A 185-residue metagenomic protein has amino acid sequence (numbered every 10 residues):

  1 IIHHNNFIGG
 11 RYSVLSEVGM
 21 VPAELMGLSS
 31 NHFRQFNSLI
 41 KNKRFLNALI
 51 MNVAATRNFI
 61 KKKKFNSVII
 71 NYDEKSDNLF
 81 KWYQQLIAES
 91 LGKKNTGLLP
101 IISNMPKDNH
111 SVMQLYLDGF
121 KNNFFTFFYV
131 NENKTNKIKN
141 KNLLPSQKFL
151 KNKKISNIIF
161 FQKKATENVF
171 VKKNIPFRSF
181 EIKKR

Functional and structural regions predicted by a protein language model:
I1-T126: Active-site phosphate/pyrophosphate-binding segments
H4, G10, D73-K75, E132-N133 (+1 more regions): Phosphate-binding beta-loop-alpha motif at adenosine-nucleotide cofactor sites
I101-K184: Helicase-primase coupling helices
